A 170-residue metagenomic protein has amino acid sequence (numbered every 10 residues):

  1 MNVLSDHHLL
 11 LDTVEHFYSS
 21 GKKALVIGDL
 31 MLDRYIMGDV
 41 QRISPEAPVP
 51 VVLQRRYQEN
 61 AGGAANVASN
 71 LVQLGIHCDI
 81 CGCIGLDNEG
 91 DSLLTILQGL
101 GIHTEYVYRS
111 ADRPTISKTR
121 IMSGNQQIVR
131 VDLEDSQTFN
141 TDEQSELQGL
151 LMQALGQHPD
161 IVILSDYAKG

Functional and structural regions predicted by a protein language model:
M1-Q41, R56-G170: Ribokinase/PfkB-type carbohydrate-kinase core domain
R42-E46: Flexible glycine/proline-rich, aromatic-decorated loop/lid segments
P48-R55: Divalent-cation-assisted or electrostatically stabilized phosphate/pyrophosphate-binding catalytic cores
